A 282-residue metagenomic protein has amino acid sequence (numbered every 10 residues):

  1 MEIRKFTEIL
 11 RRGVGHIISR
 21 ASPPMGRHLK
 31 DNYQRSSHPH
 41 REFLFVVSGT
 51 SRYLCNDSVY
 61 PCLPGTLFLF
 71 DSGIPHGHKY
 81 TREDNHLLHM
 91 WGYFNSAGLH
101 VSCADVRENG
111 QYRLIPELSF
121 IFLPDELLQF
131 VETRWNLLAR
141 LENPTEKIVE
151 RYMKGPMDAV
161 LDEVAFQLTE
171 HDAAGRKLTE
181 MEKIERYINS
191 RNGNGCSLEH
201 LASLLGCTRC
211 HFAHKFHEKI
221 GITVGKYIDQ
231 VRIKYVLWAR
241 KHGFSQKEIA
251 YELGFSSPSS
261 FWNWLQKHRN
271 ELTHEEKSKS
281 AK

Functional and structural regions predicted by a protein language model:
M1-R27, L67-K147, L161-D162, F166: A hydrophobic/aromatic-rich effector-binding and dimerization subdomain of bacterial HTH-type transcriptional regulators
M1-T66, I74, S260, K279-K282: Generic protein-terminus/edge-of-domain signal
H38-R41, F45, D57, D71 (+11 more regions): A generic "structured core" feature
S58, Y80, N143-E146, T169-A173 (+2 more regions): Short, flexible helix-adjacent loops and helix caps
L127, P144-M153, A173, K177 (+1 more regions): Residue-level recognition of alpha-helical structural elements
E132, T169-C196, A202-L205, K226-F244 (+1 more regions): A short, Lys/Arg-enriched amphipathic alpha-helix from helix-turn-helix/homeodomain DNA-binding modules
V160-L168, I188, F216, R240 (+3 more regions): Hydrophobic recognition helices of helix-based DNA-binding modules
G195-V231, F244, A250-K279: Basic/polar phosphate-binding segments, predominantly the helix-turn-helix DNA-binding elements of transcriptional
